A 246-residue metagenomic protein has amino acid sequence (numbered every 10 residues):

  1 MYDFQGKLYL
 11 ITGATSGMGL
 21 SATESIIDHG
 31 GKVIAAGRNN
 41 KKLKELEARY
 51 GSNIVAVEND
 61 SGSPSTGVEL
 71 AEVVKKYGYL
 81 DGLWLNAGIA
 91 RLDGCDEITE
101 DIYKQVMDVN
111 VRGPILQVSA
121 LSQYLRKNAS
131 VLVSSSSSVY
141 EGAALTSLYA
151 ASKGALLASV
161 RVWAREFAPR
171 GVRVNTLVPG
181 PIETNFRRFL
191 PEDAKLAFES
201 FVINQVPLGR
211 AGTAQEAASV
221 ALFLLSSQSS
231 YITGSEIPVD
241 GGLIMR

Functional and structural regions predicted by a protein language model:
T15-S16: Conserved glycine-rich cofactor-binding loop
N40, V174, V178-F189: Short, flexible catalytic-loop segment of classical short-chain dehydrogenase/reductase
G94-C95, T99-Q105, F198, V202: Substrate-binding pocket helix/loop in short-chain dehydrogenase/reductase
D96, A143-S147, P169, G209 (+1 more regions): Active-site loop immediately N-terminal to the catalytic Tyr-X3-Lys motif of short-chain dehydrogenase/reductase
V118, S152, V160: Active-site helix of classical SDR
Q123, R165-P169, S230: Alpha-helical segment proximal to the catalytic Tyr-Lys
L222, T233-R246: Short C-terminal tail/terminal secondary-structure segment of NAD(P)H-dependent dehydrogenase/reductase domains
